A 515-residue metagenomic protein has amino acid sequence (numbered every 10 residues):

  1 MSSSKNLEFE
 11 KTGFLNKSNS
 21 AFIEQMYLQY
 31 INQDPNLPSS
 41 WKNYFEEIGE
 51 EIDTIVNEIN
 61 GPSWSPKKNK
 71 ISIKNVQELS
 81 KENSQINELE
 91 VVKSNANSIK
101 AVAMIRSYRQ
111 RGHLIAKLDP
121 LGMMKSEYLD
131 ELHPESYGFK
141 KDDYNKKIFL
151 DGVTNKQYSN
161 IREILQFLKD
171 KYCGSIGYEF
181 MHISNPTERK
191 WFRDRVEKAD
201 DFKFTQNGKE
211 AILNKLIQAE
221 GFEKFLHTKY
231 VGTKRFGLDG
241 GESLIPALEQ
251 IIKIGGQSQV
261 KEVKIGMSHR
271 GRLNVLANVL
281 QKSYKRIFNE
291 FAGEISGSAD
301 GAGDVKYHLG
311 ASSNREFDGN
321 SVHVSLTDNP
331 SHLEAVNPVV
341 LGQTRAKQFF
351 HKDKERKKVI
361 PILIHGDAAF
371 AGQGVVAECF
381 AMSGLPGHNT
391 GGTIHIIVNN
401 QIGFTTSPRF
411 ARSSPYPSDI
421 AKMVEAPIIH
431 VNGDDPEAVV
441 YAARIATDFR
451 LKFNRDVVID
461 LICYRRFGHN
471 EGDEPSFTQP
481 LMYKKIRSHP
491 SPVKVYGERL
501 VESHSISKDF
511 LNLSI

Functional and structural regions predicted by a protein language model:
F9-E58: Subset of Sec-pathway N-terminal targeting signals
K11, I48-L244, V260: Extended, charge-enriched "interface" segments that sit outside catalytic cores
F14-K17, V92, R235-E242, H323-E334 (+6 more regions): Alpha-helix capping and helix-loop boundary segments enriched in small/acidic/polar residues
L37, K100-M124, I251, G255-V275 (+2 more regions): Amphipathic alpha-helical packing elements
Y44-I48, L121-S126, M267-V275, V398-Q401 (+2 more regions): A glycine-rich phosphate-binding loop feature that marks nucleotide/adenosyl-phosphate handling sites
K146, L150-K156, D170, R286-S296 (+3 more regions): Phosphate/diphosphate-binding loops
G221, F225-K285: Active-site pocket-lining segments that scaffold enzyme catalytic pockets across diverse folds
K261-E425, I429: Cofactor-binding active-site loop characterized by glycine-rich and histidine/acidic residues
